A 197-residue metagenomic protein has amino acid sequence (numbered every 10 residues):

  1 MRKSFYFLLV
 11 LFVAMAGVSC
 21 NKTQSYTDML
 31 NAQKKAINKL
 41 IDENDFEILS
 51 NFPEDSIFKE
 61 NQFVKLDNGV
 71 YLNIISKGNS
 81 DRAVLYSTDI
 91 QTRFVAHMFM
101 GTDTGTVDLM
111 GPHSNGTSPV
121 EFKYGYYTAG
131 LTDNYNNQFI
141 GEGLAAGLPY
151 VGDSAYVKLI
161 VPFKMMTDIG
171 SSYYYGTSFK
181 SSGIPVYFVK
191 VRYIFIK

Functional and structural regions predicted by a protein language model:
M1-L8: Bacterial N-terminal signal peptides that target proteins for export
F5, C20-K197: Cross-family detector of peptidyl-prolyl cis-trans isomerase
M15-S19: C-terminal motif of bacterial Sec signal peptides marking the signal peptidase cleavage site
